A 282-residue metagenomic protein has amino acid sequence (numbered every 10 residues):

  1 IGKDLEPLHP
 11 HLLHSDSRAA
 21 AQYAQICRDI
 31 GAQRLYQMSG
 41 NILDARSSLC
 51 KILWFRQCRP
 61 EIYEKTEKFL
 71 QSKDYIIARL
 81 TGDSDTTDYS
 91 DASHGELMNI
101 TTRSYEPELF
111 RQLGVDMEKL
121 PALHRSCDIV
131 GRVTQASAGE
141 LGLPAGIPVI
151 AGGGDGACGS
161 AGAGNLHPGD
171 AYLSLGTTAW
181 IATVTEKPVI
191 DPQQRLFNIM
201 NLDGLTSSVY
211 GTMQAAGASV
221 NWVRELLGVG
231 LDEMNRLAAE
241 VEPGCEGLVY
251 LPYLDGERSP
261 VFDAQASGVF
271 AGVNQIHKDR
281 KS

Functional and structural regions predicted by a protein language model:
G2: Short, acidic, Ser/Thr-enriched surface-loop or helix-capping motifs
D16: Carbohydrate-associated surface elements
A20, C27-G40, D44-A45, L49-D85 (+3 more regions): Active-site core segments that coordinate phosphate-bearing ligands/cofactors across diverse enzyme families
T87-D91: N-terminal entrance/gating region of PLP-dependent enzymes' catalytic architecture
L113-R125: A conserved helix-loop-beta module that forms one wall/lid of the active-site cleft in ATP-utilizing catalytic domains
